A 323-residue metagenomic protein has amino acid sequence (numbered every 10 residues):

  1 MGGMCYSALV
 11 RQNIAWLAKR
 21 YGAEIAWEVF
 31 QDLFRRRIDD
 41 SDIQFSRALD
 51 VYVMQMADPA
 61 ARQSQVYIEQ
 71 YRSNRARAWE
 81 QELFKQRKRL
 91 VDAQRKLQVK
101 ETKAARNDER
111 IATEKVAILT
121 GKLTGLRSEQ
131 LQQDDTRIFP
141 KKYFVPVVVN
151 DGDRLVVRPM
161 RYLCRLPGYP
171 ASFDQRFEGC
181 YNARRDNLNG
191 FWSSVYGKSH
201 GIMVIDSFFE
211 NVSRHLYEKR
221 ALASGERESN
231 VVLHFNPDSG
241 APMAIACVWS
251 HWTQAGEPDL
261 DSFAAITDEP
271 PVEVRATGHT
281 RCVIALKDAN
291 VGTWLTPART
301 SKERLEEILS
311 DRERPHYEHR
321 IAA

Functional and structural regions predicted by a protein language model:
M1-A323: Short linear sequence motif anchored by a di-proline
